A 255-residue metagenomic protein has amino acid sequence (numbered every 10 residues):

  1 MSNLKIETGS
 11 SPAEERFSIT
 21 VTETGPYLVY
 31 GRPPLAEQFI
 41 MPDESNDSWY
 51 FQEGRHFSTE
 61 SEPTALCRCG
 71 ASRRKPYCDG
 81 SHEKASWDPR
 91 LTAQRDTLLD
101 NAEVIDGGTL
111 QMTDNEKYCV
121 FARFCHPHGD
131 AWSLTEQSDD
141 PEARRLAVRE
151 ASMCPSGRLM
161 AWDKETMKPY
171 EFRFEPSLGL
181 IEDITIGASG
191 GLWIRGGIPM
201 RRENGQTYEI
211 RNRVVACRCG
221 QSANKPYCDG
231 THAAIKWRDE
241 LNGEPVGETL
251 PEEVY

Functional and structural regions predicted by a protein language model:
N3-P33, Q38, E171-P176, I181-A188 (+1 more regions): Short helix-coil boundary/hinge micro-motifs
Y27-H56, R123-H126, A131, W193-G196 (+1 more regions): A short, structured beta-strand/loop element
Y27-V29, T64-C67, P76-C78, L159 (+3 more regions): Short, structured motif recognition centered on aromatic/hydrophobic residues
G31, D96-H126, R145-M167, F174-P199 (+1 more regions): Short Fe-S-cluster ligation motifs
E53-R68, N101-F121, A131-S152, K164-Y170 (+2 more regions): Ferredoxin-like iron-sulfur electron-transfer modules
K75-S86, V120-S138, R149-T166, K225-K236: Iron-sulfur cluster-binding cysteine motifs and their immediate structural context in ferredoxin-like electron-transfer
H82-L99, T135-R149, M167-E175, H232-T249: Short cysteine/histidine-rich metal-coordination sites, predominantly Zn2+-binding motifs
